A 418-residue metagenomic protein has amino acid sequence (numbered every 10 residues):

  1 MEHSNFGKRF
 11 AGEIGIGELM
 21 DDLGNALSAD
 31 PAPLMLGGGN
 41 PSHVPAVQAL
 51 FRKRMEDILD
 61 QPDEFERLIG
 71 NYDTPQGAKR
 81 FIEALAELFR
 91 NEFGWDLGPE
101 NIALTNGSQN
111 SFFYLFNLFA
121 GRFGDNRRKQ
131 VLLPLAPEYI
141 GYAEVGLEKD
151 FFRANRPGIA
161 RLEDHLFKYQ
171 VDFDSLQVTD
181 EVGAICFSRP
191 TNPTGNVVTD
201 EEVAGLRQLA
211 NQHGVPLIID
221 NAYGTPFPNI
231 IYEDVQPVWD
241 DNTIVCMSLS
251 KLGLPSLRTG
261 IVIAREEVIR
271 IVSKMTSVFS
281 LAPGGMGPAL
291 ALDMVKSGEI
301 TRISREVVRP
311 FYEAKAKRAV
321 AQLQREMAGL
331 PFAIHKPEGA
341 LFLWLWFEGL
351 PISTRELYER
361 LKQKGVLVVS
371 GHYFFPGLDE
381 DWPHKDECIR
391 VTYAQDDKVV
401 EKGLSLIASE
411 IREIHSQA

Functional and structural regions predicted by a protein language model:
M1-G77, E87, N91, V215 (+1 more regions): N-terminal "arm"/small-domain region of PLP-dependent enzymes with the aminotransferase-like
G37, E306-V320, F332-W346: Conserved glycine-rich beta-strand-loop-beta hairpin in the small C-terminal domain of fold type I
H43-V44, L330-G365: Conserved PLP-binding catalytic core of the aspartate aminotransferase-like
P62, K79-E83, E87, N91 (+4 more regions): PLP-dependent enzyme catalytic core of the Aspartate aminotransferase-like
R67-H213, I218-D240, I244, H415-S416: Conserved core of the PLP fold type I
D234-K274, P283-G287, V400-L404: Active-site PLP attachment segment
E266-I271, I300-T301, G349-I352: Short helix-loop capping/hinge motifs at secondary-structure junctions, enriched in acidic/polar residues
S273-F279, S297-Q322: Structural signature of PLP-dependent enzymes
